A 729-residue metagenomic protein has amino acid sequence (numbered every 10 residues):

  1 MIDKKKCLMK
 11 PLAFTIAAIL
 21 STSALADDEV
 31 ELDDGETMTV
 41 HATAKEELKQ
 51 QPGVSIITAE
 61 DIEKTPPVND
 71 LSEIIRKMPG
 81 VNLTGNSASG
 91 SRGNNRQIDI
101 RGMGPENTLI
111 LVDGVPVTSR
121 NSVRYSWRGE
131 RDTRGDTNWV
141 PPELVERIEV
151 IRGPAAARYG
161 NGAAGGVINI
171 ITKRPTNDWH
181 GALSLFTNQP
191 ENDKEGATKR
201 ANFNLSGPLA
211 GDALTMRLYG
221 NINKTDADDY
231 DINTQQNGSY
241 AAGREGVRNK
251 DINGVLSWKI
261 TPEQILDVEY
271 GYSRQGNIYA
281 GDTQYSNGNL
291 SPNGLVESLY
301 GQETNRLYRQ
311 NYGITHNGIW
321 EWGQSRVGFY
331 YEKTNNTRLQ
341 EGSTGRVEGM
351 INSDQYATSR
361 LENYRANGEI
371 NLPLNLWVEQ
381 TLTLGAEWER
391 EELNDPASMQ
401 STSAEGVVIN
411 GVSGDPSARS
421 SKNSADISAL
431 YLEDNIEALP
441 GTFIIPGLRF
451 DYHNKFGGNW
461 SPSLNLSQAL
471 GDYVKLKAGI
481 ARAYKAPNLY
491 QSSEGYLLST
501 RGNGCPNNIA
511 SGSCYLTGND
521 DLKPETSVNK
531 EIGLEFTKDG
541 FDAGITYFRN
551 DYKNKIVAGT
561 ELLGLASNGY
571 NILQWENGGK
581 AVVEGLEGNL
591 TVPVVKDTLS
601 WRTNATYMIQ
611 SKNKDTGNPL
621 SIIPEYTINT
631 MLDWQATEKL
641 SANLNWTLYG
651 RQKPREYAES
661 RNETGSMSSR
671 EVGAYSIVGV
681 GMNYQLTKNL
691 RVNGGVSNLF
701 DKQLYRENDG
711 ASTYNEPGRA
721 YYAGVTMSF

Functional and structural regions predicted by a protein language model:
A26-K64, P105, D113: Short, acidic, small-residue-rich periplasmic hinge/interaction motif at the N-terminus of Gram-negative outer-membrane
L71-I74, R96-D99, L111, G135-N138 (+3 more regions): N-terminal periplasmic accessory domains that precede and gate Gram-negative outer-membrane beta-barrel machines
S72-S119: Extracytoplasmic beta-strand/coil segments of soluble accessory domains associated with Gram-negative outer-membrane
V117-R152: Short acidic/polar hinge/loop motifs at secondary-structure boundaries that mediate gating or recognition
T118-V123, K553, A558, L648-E659 (+1 more regions): C-terminal beta-signal and adjacent terminal beta-strands/loops of Gram-negative outer-membrane beta-barrel proteins
T176-L299, N554: Periplasmic-side early beta-strands and strand-to-turn transitions of outer-membrane beta-barrels
S184, E437-G441, Y547-Y552, L563-E659 (+3 more regions): Gram-negative outer-membrane beta-barrel transporters
S353, N363-L372, R419-N423, A429 (+6 more regions): Outer membrane beta-barrel strand-and-loop segments of large Gram-negative receptors, especially TonB-dependent
